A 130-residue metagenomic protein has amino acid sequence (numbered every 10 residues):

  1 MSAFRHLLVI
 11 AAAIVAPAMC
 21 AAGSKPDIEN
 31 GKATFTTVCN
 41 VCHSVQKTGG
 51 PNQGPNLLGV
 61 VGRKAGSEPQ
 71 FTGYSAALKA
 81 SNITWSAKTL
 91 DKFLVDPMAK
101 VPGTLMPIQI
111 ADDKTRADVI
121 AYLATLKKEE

Functional and structural regions predicted by a protein language model:
M1-I10: Bacterial N-terminal signal peptides that target proteins for export
A11-A21: Hydrophobic h-region of N-terminal signal peptides that target proteins for export in Gram-negative bacteria
K25-G49, L57: Sequence/structural segment immediately N-terminal to covalent heme-attachment motifs in c-type and related
I28, K32, K47-G50, I83 (+2 more regions): Solvent-exposed, acidic/flexible segments
T37-V38, P55, K88, T104: Structural detector for helix-capping/boundary residues
K47-T72: N-terminal, post-signal-peptide region of Sec/Tat-exported proteins
P69-T84, K88: Short Fe-S-cluster ligation motifs
T84-E130: C-terminal capping alpha-helices of c-type cytochrome domains
